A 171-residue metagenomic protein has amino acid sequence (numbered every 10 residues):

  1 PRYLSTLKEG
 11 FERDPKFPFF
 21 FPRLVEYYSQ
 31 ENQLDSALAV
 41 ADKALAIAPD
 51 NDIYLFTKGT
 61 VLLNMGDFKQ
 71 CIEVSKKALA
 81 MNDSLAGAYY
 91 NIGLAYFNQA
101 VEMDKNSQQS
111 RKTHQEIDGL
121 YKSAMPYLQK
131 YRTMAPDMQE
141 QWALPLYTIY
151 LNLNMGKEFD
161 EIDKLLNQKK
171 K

Functional and structural regions predicted by a protein language model:
P1, F97-Y127: Short coil/linker segments at helix-helix boundaries
G10, K43-A44, K77-A78, K130-Y131 (+1 more regions): Canonical positions in the second alpha-helix
R13, I47, M81, M134-A135 (+1 more regions): Structural marker of alpha-solenoid helical repeat scaffolds
F17, N51, L85, M138-Q139: Residue-level recognition of tetratricopeptide repeat
F20, Y54, A88, E140-W142: TPR alpha-solenoid repeat register
R23-L24, K58, I92, Q99 (+1 more regions): Structural register within alpha-helical repeat arrays
